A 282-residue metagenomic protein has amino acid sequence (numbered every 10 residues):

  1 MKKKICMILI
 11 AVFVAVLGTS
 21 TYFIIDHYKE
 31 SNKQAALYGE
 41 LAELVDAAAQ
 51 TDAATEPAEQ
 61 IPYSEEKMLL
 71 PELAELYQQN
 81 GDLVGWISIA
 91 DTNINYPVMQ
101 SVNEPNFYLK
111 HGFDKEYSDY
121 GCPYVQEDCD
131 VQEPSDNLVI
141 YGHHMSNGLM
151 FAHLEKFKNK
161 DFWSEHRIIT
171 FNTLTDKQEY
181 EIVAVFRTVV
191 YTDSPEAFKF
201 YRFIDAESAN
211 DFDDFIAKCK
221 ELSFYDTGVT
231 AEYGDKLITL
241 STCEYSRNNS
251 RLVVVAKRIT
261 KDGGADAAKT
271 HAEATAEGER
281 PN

Functional and structural regions predicted by a protein language model:
M1-F13: N-terminal Sec-pathway targeting helices
L17-N282: Solvent-exposed, non-transmembrane regions of membrane-associated and secreted proteins
